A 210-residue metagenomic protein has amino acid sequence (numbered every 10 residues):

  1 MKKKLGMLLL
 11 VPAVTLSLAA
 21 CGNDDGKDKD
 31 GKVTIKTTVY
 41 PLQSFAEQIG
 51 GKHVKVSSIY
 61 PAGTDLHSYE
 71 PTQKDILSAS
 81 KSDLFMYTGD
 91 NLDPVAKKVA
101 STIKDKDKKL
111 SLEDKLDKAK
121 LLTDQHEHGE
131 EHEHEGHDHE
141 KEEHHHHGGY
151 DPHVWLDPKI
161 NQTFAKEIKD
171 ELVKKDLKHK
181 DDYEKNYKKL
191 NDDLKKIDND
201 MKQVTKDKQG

Functional and structural regions predicted by a protein language model:
K2-L9, S17-G210: Extracytoplasmic metal-acquisition and chelation regions
